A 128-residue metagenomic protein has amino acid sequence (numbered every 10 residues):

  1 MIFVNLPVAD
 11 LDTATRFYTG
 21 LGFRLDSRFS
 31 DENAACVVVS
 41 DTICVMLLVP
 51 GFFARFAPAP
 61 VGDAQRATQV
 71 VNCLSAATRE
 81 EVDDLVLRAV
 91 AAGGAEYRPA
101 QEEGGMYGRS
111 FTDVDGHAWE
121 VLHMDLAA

Functional and structural regions predicted by a protein language model:
M1-A9, V37-V38, A59-R88, Y107-T112: Vicinal oxygen chelate
P7-F53: Core segments of cupin and vicinal oxygen chelate
G20, F29, A64, L85-A92 (+1 more regions): Charge-dense, helix-prone N-terminal extensions
C44-V45, A64, D115-G116: Short, hinge-like loop/turn segments at secondary-structure boundaries
F53-P60, A128: A short, acidic/glycine-rich surface segment
V86-A128: Vicinal oxygen chelate
